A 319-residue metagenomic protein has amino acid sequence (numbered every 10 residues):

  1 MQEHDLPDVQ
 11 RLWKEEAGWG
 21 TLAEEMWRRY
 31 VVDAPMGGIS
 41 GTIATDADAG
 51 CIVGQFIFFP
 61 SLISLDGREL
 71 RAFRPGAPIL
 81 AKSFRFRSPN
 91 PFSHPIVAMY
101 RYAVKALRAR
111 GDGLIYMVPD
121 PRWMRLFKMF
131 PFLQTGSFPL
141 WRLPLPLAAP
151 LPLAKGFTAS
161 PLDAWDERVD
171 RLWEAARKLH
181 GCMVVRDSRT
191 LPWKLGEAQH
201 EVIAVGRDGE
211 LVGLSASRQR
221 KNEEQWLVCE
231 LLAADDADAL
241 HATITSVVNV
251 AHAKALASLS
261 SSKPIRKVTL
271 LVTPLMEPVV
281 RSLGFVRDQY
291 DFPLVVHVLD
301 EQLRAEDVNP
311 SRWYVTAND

Functional and structural regions predicted by a protein language model:
Q2-D5, A81: Acidic/polar helix N-cap motif
H4-D66, L70, R108-D112, W123-E230: Amide-forming acyltransferase catalytic core, primarily the GNAT-like/NAT-type and related acyltransferase folds
S40-G41, P60, G113-D163, E201 (+1 more regions): Active-site/acyl-donor-binding loops of N-acyltransferases
E69-A72, S93, A98, A106-G113 (+1 more regions): Conserved, well-structured beta-alpha core segment at the onset of a catalytic domain
E69-F86, E224-D235: Conserved acetyl-CoA binding element of GNAT-fold acetyltransferases
A77-K105, A237-H252: Conserved acetyl-CoA-binding loop-helix of GNAT-fold acetyltransferases
I96-M99, A103, P119-W123, D187: Internal, well-ordered alpha-helical segments in soluble enzyme and binding-protein domains
